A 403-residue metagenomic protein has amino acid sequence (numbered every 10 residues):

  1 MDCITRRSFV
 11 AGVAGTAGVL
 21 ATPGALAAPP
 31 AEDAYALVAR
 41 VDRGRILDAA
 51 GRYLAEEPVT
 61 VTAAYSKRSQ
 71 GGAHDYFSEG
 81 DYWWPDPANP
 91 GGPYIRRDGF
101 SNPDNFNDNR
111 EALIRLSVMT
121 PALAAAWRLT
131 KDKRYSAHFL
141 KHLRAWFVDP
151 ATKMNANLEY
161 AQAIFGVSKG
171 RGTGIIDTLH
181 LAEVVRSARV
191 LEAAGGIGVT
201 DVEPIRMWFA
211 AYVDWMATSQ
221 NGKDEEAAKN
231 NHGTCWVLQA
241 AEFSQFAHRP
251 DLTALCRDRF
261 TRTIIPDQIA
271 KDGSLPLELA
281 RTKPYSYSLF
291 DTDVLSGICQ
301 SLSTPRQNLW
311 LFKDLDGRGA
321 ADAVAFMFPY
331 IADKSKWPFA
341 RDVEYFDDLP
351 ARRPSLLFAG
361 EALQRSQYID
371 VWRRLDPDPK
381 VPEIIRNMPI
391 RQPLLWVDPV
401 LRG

Functional and structural regions predicted by a protein language model:
M1-I4, A17: Secretory targeting signals
V10-A14, G18, L26-K223, S303-R306 (+1 more regions): Extracellular glycan-targeting catalytic surfaces
R171-D291: Active-site cradle of extracellular carbohydrate-active enzymes
R257-T263, L311, L315-A320: Active/binding-pocket-proximal capping segment
S274-P284, L302-K313: Acidic, serine/threonine- and proline-rich low-complexity regulatory regions
I298: Catalytic cores of secreted/periplasmic or lumenal enzymes
